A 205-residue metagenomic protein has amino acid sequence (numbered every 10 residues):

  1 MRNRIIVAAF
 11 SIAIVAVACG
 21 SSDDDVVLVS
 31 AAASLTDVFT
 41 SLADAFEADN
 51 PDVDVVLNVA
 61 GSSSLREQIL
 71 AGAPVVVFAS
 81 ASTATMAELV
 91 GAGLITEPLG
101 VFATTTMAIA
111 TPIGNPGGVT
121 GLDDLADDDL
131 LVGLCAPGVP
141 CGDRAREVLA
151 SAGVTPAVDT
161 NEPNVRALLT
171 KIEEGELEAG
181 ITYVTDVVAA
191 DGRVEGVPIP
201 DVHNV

Functional and structural regions predicted by a protein language model:
M1-I6: Bacterial N-terminal signal peptides that target proteins for export
C19-A48, D54, S63, E67-L70 (+4 more regions): Exported/periplasmic ABC-transporter solute-binding proteins
V75-S80: Periplasmic-binding protein-like
P98-A108: Short, glycine-/small- and polar/acidic-enriched structural segments that line small-molecule recognition paths
